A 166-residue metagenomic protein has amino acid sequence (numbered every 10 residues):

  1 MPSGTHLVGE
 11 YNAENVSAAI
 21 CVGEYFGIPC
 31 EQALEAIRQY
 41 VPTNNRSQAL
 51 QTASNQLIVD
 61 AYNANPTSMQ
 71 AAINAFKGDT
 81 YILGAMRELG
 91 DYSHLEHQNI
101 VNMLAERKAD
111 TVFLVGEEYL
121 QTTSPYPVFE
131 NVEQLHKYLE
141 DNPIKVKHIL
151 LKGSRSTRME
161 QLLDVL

Functional and structural regions predicted by a protein language model:
M1-T5: Structural motif
H6-Y11, S17-L166: ATP-dependent carboxylate-amine ligase
